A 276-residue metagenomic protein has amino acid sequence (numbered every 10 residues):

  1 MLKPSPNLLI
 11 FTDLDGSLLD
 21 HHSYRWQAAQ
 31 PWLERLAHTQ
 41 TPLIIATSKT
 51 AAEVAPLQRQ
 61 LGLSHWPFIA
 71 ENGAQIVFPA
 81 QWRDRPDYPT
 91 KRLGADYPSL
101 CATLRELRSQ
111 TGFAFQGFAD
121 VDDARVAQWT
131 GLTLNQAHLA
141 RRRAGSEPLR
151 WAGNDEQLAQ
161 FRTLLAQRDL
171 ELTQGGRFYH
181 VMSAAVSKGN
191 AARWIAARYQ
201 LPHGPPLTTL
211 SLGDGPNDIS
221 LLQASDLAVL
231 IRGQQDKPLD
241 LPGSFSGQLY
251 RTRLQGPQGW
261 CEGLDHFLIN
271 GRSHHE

Functional and structural regions predicted by a protein language model:
L2-S5, W26, Y179-E276: Mg2+-dependent phosphoryl-transfer enzymes with acidic/Ser/Thr/Gly-rich catalytic loops
P4-T12, A28-T41, R198, L207: A short, Lys/Arg-enriched amphipathic alpha-helix followed by its capping loop at the start of a domain
S5-S23, L222: Asp-based phosphoryl-transfer active-site loop
L9, P67, L210: Hydrophobic "anchor" residues on beta-strands that sit immediately upstream of conserved functional sites
W26-F118, G233: Active-site phosphate-binding/coordination module
E53-P56, R125, A191, S220-L221: Phosphate- and divalent-cation-binding pockets in alpha/beta enzyme and binding domains that engage nucleotide-derived
L61-S64, N72, R168, A224-D226 (+1 more regions): Short, structured coil segments at secondary-structure junctions
L107-L210, P216: Conserved acidic, metal-coordinating active-site core of Asp-based, Mg2+-dependent phosphoryl-transfer enzymes
